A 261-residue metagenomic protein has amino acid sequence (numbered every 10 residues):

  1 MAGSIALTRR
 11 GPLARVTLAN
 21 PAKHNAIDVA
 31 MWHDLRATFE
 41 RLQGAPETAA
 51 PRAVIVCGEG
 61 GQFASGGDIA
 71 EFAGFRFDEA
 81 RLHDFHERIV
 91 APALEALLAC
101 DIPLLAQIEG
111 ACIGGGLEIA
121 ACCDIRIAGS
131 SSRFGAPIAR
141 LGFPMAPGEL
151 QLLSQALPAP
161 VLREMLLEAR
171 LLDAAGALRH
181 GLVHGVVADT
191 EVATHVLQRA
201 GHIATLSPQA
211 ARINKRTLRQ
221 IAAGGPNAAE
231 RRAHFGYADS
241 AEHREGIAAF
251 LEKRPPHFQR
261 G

Functional and structural regions predicted by a protein language model:
M1-E59, E95: Conserved CoA-thioester-binding segment of acyl-CoA-metabolizing enzymes
A2, A248-G261: Terminal low-complexity tails and localization/encapsulation signals of metabolic enzymes
P21, I127-S132, V183-A228, D239-A241 (+1 more regions): C-terminal long alpha-helix characteristic of the crotonase
G58-A93, G142: Glycine- (often His-adjacent) and acidic-residue-rich active-site loop that binds/positions the CoA thioester
G66, E87, A91, G114 (+2 more regions): Glycine-rich phosphate-binding loop at the start of an alpha helix
A93-A99, Q107, I113-L166, H180 (+2 more regions): CoA-thioester-processing core
I125, E164, E168-R170, G176 (+2 more regions): Well-ordered beta-strand positions
